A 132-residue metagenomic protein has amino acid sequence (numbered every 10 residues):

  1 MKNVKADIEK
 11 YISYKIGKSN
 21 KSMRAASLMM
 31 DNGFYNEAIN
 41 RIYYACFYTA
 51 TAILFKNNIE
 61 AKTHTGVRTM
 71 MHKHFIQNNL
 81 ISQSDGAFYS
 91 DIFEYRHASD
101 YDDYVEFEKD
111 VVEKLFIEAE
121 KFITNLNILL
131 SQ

Functional and structural regions predicted by a protein language model:
M1-Q132: Terminal alpha-helical segments
